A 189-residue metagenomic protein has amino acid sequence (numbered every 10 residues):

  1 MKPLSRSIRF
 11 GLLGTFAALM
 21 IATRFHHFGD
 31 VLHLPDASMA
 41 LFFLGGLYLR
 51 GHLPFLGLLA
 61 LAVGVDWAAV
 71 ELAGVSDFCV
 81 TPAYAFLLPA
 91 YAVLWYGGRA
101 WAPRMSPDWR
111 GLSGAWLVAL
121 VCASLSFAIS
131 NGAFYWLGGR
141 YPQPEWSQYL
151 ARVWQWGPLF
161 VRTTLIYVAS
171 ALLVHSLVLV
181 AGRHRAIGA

Functional and structural regions predicted by a protein language model:
K2-L49, L53-L56: Hydrophobic transmembrane alpha-helices
F10-T15, F55-A60, Y84-P89, L112-L120 (+1 more regions): Hydrophobic alpha-helical transmembrane segments
A17-H26, A60-A73, A123-G132: Aromatic-anchored segments of alpha-helical transmembrane domains
F25, L44-H52, V93-S106, L173-G182: Structural signal for the C-terminal ends of transmembrane alpha-helices and the immediately following loop
D30, L56, L72, W136-L137 (+1 more regions): Generic hydrophobic alpha-helical membrane-span motif
H33-A92: Alpha-helical membrane segments and adjacent membrane-interface helices in multi-pass membrane proteins
T81-L117: A contiguous pocket-lining binding segment that forms or flanks enzyme active sites
R104-A189: Membrane-embedded alpha-helical hairpins and interfacial helices in multi-pass inner-membrane proteins
